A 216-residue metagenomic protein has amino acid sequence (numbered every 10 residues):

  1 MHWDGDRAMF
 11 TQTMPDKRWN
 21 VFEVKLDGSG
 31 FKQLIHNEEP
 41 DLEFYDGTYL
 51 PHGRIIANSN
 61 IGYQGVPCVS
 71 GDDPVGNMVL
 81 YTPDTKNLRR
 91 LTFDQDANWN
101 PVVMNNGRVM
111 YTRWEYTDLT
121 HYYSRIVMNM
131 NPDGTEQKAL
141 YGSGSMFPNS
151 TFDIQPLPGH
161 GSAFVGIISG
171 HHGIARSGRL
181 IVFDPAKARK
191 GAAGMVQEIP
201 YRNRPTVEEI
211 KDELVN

Functional and structural regions predicted by a protein language model:
M1-H2, T48, T92, V102 (+1 more regions): Conserved beta-strand position repeated across blades of beta-propeller domains
W3-D4, L50-H52, M104-N106, P158-H160: Residue-level detector of Asp-centered blade-edge/turn motifs that repeat once per structural unit in beta-propeller
D4, K17, E43-Y45, P74 (+4 more regions): Beta-rich catalytic cores
R7-T11, E23, R54-S59, V109-W114 (+1 more regions): Residue position within the beta-strands of beta-propeller blades
K17-F22, G65-V69, D73-N77, L119-N129 (+1 more regions): Structural motif
K17-W99: Asp-box/WD-like beta-propeller blade repeats and closely related beta-sheet repeat scaffolds
L26-E43, Y81-D96, N131-S150, K187-V215: Multi-bladed beta-propeller domains
T112, I154-N216: Loop/turn-rich, solvent-exposed surfaces of beta-rich toroidal or solenoidal domains
